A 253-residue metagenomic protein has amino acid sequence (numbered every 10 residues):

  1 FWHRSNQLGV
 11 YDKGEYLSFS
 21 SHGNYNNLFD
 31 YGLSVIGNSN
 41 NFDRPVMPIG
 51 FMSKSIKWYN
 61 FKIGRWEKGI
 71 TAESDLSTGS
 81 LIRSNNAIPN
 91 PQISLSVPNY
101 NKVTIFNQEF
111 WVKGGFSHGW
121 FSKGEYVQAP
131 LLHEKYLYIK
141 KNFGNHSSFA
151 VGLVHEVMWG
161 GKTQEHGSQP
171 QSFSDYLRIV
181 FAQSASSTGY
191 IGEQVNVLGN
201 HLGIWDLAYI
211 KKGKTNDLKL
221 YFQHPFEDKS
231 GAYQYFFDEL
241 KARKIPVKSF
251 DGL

Functional and structural regions predicted by a protein language model:
F1, Y31-G37, K54, I63-E67 (+3 more regions): Transmembrane beta-barrel strands of outer-membrane/channel proteins
F1-N24, N101-V103, I191-D206: Outer-membrane beta-barrel initiation region
H3-Q7, S34-N38, S77-R83, F121-E125 (+2 more regions): Extracellular loop and loop/strand-boundary signature of outer-membrane beta-barrel proteins
E15-G23, G50-K54, I93-N99, L137-K141 (+2 more regions): Residues on the lipid-exposed face of transmembrane beta-strands in outer-membrane beta-barrel proteins
S21-Y31, S55-Y59, Y100-V112, N142-A150 (+1 more regions): Short loop/turn motifs that connect adjacent beta-strands in outer-membrane beta-barrel proteins
Y25-I56, G69-N86, G124: Surface-exposed loop and membrane-interface regions of Gram-negative outer-membrane beta-barrel proteins
T71-Q171: Internal, well-ordered domain-core segments that constitute the primary functional module of diverse proteins
V151, G167-L253: Long, internal scaffold/assembly segments composed of regular secondary structure
